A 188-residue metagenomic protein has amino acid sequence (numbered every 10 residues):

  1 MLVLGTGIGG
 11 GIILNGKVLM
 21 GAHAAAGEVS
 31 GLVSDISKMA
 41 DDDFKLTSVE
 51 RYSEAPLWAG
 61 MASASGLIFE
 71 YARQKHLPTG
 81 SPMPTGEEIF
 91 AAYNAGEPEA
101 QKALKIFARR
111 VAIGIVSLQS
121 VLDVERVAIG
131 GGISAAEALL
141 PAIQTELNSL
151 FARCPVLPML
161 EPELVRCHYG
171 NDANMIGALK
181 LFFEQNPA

Functional and structural regions predicted by a protein language model:
M1-A59: Glycine-rich phosphate-binding loop of actin/hexokinase-like ATP-binding domains
I36-A188: ATP-binding/phosphotransfer module of carbohydrate and carboxylate kinases, centering on a glycine-rich
